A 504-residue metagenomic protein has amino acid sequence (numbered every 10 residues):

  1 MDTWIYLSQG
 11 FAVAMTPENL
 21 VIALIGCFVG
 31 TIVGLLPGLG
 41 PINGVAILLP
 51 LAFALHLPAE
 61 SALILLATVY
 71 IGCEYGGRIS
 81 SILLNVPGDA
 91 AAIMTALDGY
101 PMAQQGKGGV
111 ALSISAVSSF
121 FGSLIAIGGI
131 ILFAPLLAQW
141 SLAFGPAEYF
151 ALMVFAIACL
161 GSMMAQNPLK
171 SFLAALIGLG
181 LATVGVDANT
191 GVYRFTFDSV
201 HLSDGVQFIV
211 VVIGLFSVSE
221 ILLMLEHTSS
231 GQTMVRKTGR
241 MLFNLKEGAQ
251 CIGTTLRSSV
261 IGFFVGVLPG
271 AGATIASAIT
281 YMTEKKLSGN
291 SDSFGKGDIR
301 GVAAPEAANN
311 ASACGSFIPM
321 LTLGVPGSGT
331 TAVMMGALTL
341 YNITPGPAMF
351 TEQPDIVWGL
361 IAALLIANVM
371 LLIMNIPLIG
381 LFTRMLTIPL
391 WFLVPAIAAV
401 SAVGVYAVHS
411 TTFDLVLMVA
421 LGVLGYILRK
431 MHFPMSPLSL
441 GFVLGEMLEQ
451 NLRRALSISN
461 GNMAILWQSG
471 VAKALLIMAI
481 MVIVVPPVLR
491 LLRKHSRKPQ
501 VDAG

Functional and structural regions predicted by a protein language model:
M1-E60, P135, Q139-S141, Y193-D298 (+4 more regions): Helix-loop-helix hairpins and the membrane-proximal interhelical loops of multi-pass alpha-helical transport proteins
C27-P41, G72-N85, L160-A165, V260-P269 (+3 more regions): Transmembrane alpha-helix interface/packing and boundary motifs in multi-pass membrane proteins, characterized by
V33-N43, I82-I93, I125-G129, V265-I275 (+4 more regions): Short helix-coil transition sites and intra-membrane helix breaks within transmembrane domains of multi-pass
P41-L51, L66, S81-P101, L132 (+6 more regions): Re-entrant/interfacial helical elements at transmembrane boundaries that shape and gate the permeation pathway
A59-I64, P101-S118, G289-V302, G329-A332 (+1 more regions): Membrane-interface alpha-helices at helix entry/exit sites of multi-pass transporters
Y70-S81, G88, D298-L323, G327 (+1 more regions): A structural-propensity feature for long, helix-poor, extended segments
I71-G76, V117-G129, L137, L181 (+3 more regions): Membrane-embedded alpha-helical segments of transport systems, primarily multispan ion/solute transporters
S113-S230, L340-K494: Membrane-embedded alpha-helical modules
